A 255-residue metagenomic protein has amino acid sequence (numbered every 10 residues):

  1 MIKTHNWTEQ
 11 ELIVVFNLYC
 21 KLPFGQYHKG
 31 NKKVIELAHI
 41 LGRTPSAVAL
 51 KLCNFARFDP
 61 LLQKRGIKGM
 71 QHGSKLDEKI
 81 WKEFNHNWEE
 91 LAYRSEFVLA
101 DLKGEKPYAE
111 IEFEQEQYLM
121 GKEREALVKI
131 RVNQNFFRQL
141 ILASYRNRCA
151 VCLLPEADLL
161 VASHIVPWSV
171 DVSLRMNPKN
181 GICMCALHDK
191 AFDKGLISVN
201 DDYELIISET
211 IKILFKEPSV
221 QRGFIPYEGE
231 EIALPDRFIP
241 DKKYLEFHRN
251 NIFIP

Functional and structural regions predicted by a protein language model:
M1-L18, V128: Short, Lys/Arg-enriched anionic-surface-contact patches
Y19-K29: Short helix->loop/beta-hairpin flanking segments within DNA-binding domains
K33-A38: Short alpha-helical "recognition helix" segments of helix-turn-helix
R43-F58: Major-groove recognition helix of helix-turn-helix-like DNA-binding domains
T44, R148, V161, M184: The −1 position to Zn-ligating cysteines in a subset of zinc-ribbon hairpins
P60-I80: Short Lys/Arg-enriched helix C-cap and helix-to-coil transition segments that create basic nucleic-acid-contact patches
E110-R148, L154, V166-K179: Short, charged surface segments at domain edges that flank catalytic/cofactor-binding sites
F136, L154-A157, P167-P255: A detector for short metal-coordination/catalytic motifs
